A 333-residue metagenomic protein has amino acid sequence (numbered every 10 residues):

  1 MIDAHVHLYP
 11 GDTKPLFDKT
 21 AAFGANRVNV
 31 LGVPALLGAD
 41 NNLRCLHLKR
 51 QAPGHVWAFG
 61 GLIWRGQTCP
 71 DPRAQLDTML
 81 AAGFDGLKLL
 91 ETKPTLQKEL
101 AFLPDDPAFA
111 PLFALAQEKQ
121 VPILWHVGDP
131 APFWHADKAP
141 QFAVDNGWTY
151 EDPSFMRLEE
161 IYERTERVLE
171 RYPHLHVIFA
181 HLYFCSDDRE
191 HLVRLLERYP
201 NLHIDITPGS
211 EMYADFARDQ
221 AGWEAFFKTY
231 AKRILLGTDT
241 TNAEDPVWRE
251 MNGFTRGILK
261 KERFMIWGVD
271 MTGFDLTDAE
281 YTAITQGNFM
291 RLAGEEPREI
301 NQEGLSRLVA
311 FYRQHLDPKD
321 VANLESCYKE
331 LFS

Functional and structural regions predicted by a protein language model:
M1-G54, M79: An N-terminally biased module of ancient metal coordination in phosphate/nucleic-acid-related enzymes
I2-V6, V28-L31, V56-G61, L87-L89 (+4 more regions): Hydrophobic faces of well-ordered beta-strands that scaffold small-molecule active sites in alpha/beta enzyme cores
H5-K14, G32-N41, W64-D71, T95-P104 (+3 more regions): Acidic-and-aromatic substrate-binding clefts and catalytic sites of carbohydrate-active enzymes
P10, E160, H176-S333: H/E-rich (His + Asp/Glu) clusters that bind or coordinate divalent metals
K14-F17, N42-L46, P70-D77, W134-P140 (+3 more regions): Distinct, well-ordered alpha-helical segments
F23-N29, K98, P130-S154, P200-H203 (+2 more regions): Active-site gating loops and adjacent loop-to-helix segments of metal-dependent hydrolytic enzymes
N41-W148, S154, H203, P208-S210: Active-site gating/metal-coordination segments in enzymes
A52, E118-K119, Y172-P173, R198-Y199 (+1 more regions): Helix C-cap/helix->beta junction micro-motif
